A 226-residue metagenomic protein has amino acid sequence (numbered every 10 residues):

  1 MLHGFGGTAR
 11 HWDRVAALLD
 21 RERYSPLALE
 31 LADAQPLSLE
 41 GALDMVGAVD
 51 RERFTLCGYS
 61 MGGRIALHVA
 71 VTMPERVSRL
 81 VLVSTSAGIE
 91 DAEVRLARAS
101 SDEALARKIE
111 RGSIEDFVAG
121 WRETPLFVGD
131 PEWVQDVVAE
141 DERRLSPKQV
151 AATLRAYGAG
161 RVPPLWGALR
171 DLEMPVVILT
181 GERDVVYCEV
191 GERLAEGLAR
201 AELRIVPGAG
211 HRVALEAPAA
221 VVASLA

Functional and structural regions predicted by a protein language model:
G4-G7, S60: Active-site glycine-rich loops that stabilize anionic/oxyanionic intermediates across multiple enzyme folds
R10-A17, R21, S25-C57, A223: Active-site loop/oxyanion-hole signature of alpha/beta-hydrolase fold enzymes
L29, R204-A209: Short glycine-rich catalytic loops that host catalytic nucleophiles or stabilize transition states across multiple
G58-G62, A66: Gly/Ala-rich beta-loop-alpha elbow adjacent to hydrolase catalytic centers
V71, S78-E110: Flexible "cap/lid" loop of the alpha/beta hydrolase fold
E93-L96, K108-A168: Conserved alpha/beta-hydrolase catalytic His-Asp/Glu region
R143-E196, I205: Conserved serine/cysteine hydrolase catalytic core
A209-P218, V222: Catalytic histidine-centered segment of alpha/beta-hydrolase-like enzymes
